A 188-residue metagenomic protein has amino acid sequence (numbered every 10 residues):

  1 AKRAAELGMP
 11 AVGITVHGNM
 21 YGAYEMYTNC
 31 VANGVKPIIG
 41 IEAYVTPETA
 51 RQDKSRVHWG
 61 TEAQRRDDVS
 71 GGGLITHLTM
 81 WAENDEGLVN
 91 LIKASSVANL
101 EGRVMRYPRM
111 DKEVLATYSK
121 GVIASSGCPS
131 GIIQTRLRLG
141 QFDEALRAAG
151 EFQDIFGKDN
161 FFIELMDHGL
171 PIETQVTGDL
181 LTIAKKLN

Functional and structural regions predicted by a protein language model:
A1-N188: Phosphodiester-processing cores and adjacent nucleic acid-binding clamps
